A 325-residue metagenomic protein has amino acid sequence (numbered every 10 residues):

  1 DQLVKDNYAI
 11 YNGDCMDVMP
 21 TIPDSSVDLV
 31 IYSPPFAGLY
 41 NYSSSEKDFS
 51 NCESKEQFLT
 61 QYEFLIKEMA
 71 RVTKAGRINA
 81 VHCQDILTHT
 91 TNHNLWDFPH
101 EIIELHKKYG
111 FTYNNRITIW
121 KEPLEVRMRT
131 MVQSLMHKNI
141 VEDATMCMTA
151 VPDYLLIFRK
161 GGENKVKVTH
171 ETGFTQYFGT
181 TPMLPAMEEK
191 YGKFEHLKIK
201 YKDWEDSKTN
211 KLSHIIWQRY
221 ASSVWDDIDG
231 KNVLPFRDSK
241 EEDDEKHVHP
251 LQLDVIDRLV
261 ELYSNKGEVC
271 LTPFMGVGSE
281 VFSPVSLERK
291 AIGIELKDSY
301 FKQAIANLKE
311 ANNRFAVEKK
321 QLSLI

Functional and structural regions predicted by a protein language model:
D1-D6, I305-L322: Short, conserved SAM-binding/catalytic segment of Class I S-adenosyl-L-methionine-dependent methyltransferases
D1-K302, L324: Core catalytic lobe of class I
